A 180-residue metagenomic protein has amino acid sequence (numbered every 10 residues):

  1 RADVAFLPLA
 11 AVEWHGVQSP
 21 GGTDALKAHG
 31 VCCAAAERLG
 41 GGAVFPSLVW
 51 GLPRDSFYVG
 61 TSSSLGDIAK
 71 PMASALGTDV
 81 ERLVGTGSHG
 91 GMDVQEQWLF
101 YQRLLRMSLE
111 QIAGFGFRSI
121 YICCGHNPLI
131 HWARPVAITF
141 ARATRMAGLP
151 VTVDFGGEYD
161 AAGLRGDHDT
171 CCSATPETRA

Functional and structural regions predicted by a protein language model:
R1-R118, F140, M146-V151: N-terminal catalytic or cofactor-binding beta/alpha core of small enzyme domains
F6, A133, E177-A180: Generic low-polarity alpha-helical segments
L9, S47-V49, C123-G125, G156-Y159: Active-site-proximal beta-strand/loop segments in catalytic clefts of secreted hydrolases
A11-W14, S119, C124-H131: Gly/Ser/Thr-rich loops at beta-strand to alpha-helix junctions that form or flank small-molecule/cofactor-binding
T23, L129-I130, A162-G163: Acidic-and-aromatic substrate-binding clefts and catalytic sites of carbohydrate-active enzymes
C32-C33, C123-C124, C171-C172: Generic recognition of cysteine residues
D55, H131-P135: A short acidic (Asp/Glu
A141-A180: Catalytic cores of processing enzymes, dominated by hydrolases/peptidases, characterized by acidic/His-rich
